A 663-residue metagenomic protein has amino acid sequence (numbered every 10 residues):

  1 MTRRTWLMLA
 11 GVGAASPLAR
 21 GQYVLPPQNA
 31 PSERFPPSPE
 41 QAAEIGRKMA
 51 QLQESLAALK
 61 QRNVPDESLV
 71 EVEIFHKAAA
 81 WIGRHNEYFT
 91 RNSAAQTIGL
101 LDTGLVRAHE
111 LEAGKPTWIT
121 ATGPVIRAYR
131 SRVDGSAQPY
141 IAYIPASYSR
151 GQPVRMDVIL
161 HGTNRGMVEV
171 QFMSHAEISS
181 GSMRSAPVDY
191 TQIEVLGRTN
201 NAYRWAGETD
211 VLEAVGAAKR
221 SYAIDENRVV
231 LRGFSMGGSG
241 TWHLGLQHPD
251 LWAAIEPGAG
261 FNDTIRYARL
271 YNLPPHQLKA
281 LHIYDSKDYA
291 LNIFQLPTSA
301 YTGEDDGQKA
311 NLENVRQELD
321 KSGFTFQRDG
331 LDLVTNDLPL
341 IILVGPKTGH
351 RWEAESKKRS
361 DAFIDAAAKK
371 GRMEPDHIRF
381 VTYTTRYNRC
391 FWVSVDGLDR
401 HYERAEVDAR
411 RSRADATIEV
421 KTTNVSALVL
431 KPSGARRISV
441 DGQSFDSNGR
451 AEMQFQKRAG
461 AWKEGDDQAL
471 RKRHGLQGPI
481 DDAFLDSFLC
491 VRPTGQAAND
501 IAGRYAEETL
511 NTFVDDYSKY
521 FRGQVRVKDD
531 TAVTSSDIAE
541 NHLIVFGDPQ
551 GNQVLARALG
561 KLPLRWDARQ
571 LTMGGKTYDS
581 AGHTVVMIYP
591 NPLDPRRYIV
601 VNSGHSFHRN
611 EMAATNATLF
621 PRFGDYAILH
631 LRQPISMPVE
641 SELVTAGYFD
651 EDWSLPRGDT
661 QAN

Functional and structural regions predicted by a protein language model:
R3-L7: N-terminal export leaders
Y23-F35, H85-V154: A domain-start/cap signature at the N-terminus of enzymes
Y23-V72: Amphipathic, heptad-repeat alpha-helical segments
S147-Q152, Y203-M236, L246-W252, N292: Gly/Ser-rich "nucleophile elbow"/oxyanion-hole loop immediately N-terminal to the catalytic nucleophile in hydrolases
V154-M156, L160-S221: Active-site machinery of serine-nucleophile hydrolases
G162-E177, D250-L296, A310: Mobile cap/lid helix-loop segments that gate and shape the active-site cleft of serine hydrolases
Y301, D305-K309, E313-A416: C-terminal catalytic histidine-bearing segment of alpha/beta-hydrolase fold enzymes
E419, L430-N663: Solvent-exposed alpha-helical segments and adjacent loops that form catalytic or protein-interaction surfaces
